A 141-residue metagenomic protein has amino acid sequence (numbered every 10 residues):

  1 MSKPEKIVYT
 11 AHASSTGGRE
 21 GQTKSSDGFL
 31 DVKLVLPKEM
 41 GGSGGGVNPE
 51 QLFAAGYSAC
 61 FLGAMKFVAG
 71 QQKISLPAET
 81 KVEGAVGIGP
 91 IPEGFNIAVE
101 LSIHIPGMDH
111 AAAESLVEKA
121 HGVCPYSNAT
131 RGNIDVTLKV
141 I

Functional and structural regions predicted by a protein language model:
M1-A55, L62-I141: Extended beta-strand/beta-hairpin segments
